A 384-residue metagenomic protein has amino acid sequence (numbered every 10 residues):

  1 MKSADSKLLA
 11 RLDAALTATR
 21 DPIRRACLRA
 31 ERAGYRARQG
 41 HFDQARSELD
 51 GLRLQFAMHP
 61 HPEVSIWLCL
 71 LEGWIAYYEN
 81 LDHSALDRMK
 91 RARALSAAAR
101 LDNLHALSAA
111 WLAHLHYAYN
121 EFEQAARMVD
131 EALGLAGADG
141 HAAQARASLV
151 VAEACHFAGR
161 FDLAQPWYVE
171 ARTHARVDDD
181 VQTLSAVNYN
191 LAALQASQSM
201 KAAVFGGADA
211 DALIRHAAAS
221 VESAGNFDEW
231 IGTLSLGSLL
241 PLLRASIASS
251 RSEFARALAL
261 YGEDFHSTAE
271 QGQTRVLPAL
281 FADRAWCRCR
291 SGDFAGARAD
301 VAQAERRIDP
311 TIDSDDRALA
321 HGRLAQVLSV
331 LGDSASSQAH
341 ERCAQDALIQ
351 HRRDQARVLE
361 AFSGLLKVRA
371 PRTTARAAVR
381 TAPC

Functional and structural regions predicted by a protein language model:
M1, A26-H41, V64-L81, L104-E121 (+6 more regions): Tandem amphipathic alpha-helical repeat scaffolds
M1-D13, R38-G51, N80-R91, A118-E131 (+5 more regions): Helix-turn-helix repeat elements of alpha-solenoid scaffolds
M1-I23, F281, R290-C384: C-terminal non-catalytic interaction modules
D5, P22, P62, D102 (+7 more regions): Inter-repeat boundary and helix-capping residues of tandem alpha-helical solenoids
D13-T17, D50-A57, K90-A98, V129-G137 (+5 more regions): Amphipathic alpha-helical segments of tetratricopeptide repeats
L16-R25, A37-W67, D87, A94: Internal amphipathic alpha-helical repeat/solenoid segments
E123-F227: Solenoidal tandem-repeat scaffolds enriched in leucines and small polar residues
L213-P310: Eukaryotic tandem repeat interaction scaffolds
